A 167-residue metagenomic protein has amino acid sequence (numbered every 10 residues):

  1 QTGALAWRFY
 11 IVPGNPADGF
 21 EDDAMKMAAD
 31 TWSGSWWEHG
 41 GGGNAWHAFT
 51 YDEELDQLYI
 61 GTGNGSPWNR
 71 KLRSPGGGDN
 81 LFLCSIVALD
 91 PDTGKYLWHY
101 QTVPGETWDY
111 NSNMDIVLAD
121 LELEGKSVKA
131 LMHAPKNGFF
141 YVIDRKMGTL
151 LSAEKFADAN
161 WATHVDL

Functional and structural regions predicted by a protein language model:
Q1-H39, L72-S112, A119-S127, F139-L167: Extracytoplasmic/lumenal domain signature
G41-K71, S85, Y110-P135: Repeat-blade elements of multi-bladed beta-propeller folds
